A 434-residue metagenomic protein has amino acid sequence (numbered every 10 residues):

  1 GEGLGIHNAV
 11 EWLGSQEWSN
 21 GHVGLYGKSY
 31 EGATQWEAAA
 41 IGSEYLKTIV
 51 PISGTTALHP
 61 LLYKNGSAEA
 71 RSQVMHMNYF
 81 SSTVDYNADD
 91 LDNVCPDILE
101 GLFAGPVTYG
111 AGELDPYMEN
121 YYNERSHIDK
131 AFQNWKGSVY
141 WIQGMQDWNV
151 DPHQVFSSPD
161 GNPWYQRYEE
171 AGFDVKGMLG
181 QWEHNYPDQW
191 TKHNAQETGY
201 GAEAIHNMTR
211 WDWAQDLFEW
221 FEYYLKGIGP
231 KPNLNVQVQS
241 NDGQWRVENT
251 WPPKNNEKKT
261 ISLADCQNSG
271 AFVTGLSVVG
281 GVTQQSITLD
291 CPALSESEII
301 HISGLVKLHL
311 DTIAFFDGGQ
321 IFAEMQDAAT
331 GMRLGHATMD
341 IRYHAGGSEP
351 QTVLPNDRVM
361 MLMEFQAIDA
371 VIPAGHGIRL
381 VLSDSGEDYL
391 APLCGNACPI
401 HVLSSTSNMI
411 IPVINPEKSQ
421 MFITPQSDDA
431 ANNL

Functional and structural regions predicted by a protein language model:
G1-E17, Q215: Alpha/beta-hydrolase active-site loop
E17-Y30: Alpha/beta-hydrolase fold nucleophile elbow
G27-E37, N149: Glycine-rich nucleophile elbow surrounding the catalytic serine of serine-hydrolase chemistry
E37-N134, I228, P232: Accessory cap/linker subdomain of secreted extracellular hydrolases
W135, W141-Q143: Short beta-strand/loop motif that positions the catalytic acidic residue of the alpha/beta-hydrolase fold
W148-N162: Conserved alpha/beta-hydrolase "acid-adjacent" motif
Y168-N194: Catalytic histidine neighborhood in serine/cysteine hydrolases with alpha/beta-hydrolase-type architecture
S262-L434: Intrinsically disordered, low-complexity Ser/Thr/Gly-rich stretches
